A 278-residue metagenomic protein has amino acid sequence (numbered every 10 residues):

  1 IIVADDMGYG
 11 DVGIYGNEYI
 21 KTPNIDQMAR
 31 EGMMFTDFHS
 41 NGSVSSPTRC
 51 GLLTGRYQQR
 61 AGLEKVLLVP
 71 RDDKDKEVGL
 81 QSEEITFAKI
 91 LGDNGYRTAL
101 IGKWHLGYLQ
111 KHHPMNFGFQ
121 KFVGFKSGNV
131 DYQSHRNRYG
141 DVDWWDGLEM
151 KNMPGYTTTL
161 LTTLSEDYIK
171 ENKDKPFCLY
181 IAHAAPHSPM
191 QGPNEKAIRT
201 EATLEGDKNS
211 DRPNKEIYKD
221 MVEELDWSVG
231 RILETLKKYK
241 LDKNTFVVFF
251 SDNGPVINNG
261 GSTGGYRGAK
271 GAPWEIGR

Functional and structural regions predicted by a protein language model:
I1-R278: Formylglycine-dependent sulfatase
